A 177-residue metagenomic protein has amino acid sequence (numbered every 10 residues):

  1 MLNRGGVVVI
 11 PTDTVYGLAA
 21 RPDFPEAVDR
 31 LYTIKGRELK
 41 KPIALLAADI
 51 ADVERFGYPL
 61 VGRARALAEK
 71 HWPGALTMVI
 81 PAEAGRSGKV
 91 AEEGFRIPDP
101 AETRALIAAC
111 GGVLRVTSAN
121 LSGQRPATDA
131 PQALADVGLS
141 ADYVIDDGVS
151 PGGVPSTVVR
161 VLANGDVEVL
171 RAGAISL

Functional and structural regions predicted by a protein language model:
M1-L177: Active-site-adjacent structural elements in enzyme catalytic cores
